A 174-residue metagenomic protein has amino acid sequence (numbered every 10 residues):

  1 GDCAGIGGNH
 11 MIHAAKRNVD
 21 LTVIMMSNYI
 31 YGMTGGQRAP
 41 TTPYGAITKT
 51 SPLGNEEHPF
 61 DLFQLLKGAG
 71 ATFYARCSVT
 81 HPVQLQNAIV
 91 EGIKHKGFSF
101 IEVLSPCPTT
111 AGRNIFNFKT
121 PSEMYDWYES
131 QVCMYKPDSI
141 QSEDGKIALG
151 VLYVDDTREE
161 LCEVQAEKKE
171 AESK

Functional and structural regions predicted by a protein language model:
G1-G32, Q86-N87: Thiamine diphosphate
I6-H10, M33-R38, A111-F116, E163-V164: Short acidic, glycine/serine/threonine-rich loops at helix termini
A14, A39-P43, N117-T120: Short, hinge-like loop/turn segments at secondary-structure boundaries
K16-V19, Y29, Q64-T72, V90-G97 (+1 more regions): Generic secondary-structure signature for well-ordered alpha-helical cores
T22-S27, E102-L104, L152: Short beta-strand segments
G36, V79-T80, L104-P106: Histidine- and/or cysteine-centered catalytic micro-motif in compact active-site loops
A39-E91: Conserved thiamine diphosphate
S105-K174: Flexible, low-complexity linker and terminal segments
